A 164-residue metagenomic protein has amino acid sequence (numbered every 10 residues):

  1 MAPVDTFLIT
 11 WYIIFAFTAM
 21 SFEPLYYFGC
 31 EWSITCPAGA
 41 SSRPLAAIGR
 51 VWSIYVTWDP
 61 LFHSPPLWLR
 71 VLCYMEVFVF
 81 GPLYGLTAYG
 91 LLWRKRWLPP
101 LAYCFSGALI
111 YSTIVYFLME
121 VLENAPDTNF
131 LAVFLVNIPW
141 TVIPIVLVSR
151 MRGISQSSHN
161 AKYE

Functional and structural regions predicted by a protein language model:
A2-S41: N-terminal signal-anchor transmembrane alpha helix
Y27-V56, S157-E164: Interhelical loop segments of eukaryotic multi-pass membrane proteins
G49-R70: Membrane-helix boundary elements
P65-G81: A loop-to-helix transmembrane entry motif
F80, C104-M119: Hydrophobic alpha-helical membrane segments
L83-P99: Juxtamembrane helix-break-helix junctions at the cytosolic face of small multi-pass alpha-helical membrane proteins
A125-V136: Non-cytosolic membrane-interface motifs at loop->transmembrane helix junctions
I138-R150: Hydrophobic cores of alpha-helical transmembrane segments in multi-pass inner/ER membrane proteins, independent
